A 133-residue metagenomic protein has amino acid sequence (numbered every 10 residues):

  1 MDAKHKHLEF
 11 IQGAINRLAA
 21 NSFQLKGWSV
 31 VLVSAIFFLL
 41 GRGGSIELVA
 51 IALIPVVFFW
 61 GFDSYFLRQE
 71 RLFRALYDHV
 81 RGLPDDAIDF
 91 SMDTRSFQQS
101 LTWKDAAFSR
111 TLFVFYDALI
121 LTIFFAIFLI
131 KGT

Functional and structural regions predicted by a protein language model:
M1-A35: Cytosolic-side membrane-entry/anchor segment at the start of a transmembrane helix
K4-A14, G82-A107: Short membrane-interface loop/juxtamembrane segments of multi-pass integral membrane proteins
A14, L48-T94: Inner-leaflet juxtamembrane helices
A20, R42, I46-V49, A106-A107: Membrane-water interface of alpha-helical transmembrane segments
L25-G27, S64, R71, G132: Hydrophobic alpha-helical segments, especially transmembrane helices and their immediate juxtamembrane helical caps
W28-A35, L53, V57, L121-T122: Hydrophobic alpha-helical transmembrane segments of multipass integral membrane proteins
V33-L48, L121-T133: Juxtamembrane "helix exit" motif at the C-terminal ends of alpha-helical transmembrane segments in multi-pass membrane
S91-T133: A hydrophobic membrane-anchoring alpha-helix module
